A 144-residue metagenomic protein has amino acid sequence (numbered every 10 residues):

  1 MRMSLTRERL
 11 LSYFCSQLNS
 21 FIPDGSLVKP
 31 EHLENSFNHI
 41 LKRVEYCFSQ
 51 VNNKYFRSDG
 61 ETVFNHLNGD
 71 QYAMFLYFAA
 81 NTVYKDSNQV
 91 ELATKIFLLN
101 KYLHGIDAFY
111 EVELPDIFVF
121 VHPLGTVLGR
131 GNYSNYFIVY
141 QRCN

Functional and structural regions predicted by a protein language model:
M1-Y102: Terminal amphipathic alpha-helical/low-complexity segments used for targeting or macromolecular assembly
Y84-N144: Flexible, glycine/small-residue-enriched loop-and-beta-strand segment within the central core of proteins
